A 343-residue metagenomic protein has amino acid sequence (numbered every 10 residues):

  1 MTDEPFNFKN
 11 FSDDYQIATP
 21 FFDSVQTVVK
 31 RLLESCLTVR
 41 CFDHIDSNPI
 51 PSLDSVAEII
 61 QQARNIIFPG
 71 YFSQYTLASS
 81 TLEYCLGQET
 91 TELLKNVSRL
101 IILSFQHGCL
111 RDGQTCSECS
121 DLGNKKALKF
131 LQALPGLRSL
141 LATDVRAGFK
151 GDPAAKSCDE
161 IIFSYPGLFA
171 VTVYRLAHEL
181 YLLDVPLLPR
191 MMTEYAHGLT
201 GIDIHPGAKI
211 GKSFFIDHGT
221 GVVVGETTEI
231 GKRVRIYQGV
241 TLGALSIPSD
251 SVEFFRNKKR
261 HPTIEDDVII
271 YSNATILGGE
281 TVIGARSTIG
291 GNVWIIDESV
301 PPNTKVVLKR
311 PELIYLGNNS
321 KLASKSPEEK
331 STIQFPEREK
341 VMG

Functional and structural regions predicted by a protein language model:
M1-M191, K321-G343: Terminal amphipathic alpha-helical/low-complexity segments used for targeting or macromolecular assembly
L32, G201-I202, E312-L316: Generic preference for hydrophobic/aromatic residues in regular secondary structure cores
P69, L103, A147, L182 (+5 more regions): A very general structural signal that marks isolated residues within well-ordered alpha-helical segments
E89, K126, E226, R260 (+1 more regions): Conserved acidic
C158-D159, T200, P302: Glycine-rich, flexible loop/turn motifs
F163-I276: Conserved mid-sequence domains
K232-G343: Glycine-rich hexapeptide-repeat left-handed beta-helix
